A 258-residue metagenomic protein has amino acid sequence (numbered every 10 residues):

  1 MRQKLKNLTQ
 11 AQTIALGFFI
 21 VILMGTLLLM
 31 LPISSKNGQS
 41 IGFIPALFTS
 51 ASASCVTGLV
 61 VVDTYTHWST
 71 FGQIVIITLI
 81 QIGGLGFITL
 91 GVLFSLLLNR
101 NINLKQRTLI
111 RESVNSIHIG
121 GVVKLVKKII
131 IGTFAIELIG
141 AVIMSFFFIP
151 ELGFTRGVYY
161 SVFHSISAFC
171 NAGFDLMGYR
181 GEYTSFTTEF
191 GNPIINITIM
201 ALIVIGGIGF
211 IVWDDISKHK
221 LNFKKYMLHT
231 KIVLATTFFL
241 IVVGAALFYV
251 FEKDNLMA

Functional and structural regions predicted by a protein language model:
M1-A258: Membrane-proximal intracellular helices of multi-pass ion channels
